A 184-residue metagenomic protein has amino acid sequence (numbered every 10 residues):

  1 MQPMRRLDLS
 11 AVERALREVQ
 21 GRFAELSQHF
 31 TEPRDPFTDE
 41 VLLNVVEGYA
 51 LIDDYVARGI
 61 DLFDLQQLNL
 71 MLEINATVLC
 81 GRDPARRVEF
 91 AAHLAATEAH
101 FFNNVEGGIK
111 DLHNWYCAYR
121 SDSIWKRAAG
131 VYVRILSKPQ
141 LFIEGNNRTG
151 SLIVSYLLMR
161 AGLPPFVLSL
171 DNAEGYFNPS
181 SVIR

Functional and structural regions predicted by a protein language model:
M1-R184: FIC/Doc superfamily catalytic core
